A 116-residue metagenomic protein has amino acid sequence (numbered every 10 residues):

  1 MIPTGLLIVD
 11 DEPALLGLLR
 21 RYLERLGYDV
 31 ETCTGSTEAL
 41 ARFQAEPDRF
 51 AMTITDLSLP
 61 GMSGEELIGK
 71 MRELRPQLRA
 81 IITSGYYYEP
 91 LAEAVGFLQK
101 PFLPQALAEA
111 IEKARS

Functional and structural regions predicted by a protein language model:
L16, P60: The feature encodes the CheY-like receiver
G17-R25: Charged docking surfaces used in two-component/phosphorelay signaling
G27-G35, R42, R79: Short hydrophobic/Thr-rich beta-strand motif most characteristic of the beta2 strand and flanking loop of CheY-like
G35-E38, S63-E66: Acidic catalytic/metal-coordinating carboxylates
Q44-D48, K70-L78, Y86-P90: Conserved phosphotransfer cores of two-component systems
D56: Active-site residues of response regulator receiver
F102-R115: C-terminal output helix
